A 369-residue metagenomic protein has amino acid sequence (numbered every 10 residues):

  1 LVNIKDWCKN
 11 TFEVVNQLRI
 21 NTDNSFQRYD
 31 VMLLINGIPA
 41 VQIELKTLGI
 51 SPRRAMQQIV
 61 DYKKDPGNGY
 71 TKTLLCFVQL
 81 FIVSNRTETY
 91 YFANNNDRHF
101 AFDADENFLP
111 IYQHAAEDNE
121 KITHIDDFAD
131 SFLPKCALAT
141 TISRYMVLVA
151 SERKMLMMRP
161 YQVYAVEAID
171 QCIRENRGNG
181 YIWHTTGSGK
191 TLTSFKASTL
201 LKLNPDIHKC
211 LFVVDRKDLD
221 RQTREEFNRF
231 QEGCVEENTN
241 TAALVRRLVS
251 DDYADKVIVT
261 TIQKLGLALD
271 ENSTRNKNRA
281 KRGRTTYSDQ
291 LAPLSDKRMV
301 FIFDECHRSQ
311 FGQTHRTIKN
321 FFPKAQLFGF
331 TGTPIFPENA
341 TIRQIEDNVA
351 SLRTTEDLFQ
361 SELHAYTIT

Functional and structural regions predicted by a protein language model:
L1, T71-T73, E236-T241, E346-S351: Short mixed-charge
L1-K209, D218-C234, D252-V257, Q263 (+2 more regions): ATP-dependent helicase/translocase motor core
V15-L18, S25-Q27, K63-G69, T241-R247 (+3 more regions): Short alpha-helical segments and helix-capping/turn motifs at coil-helix boundaries
V31, L248-D251, L291-A292, K319: Replace "in large, NTP-powered and nucleic-acid-processing enzymes" with "in large, NTP-powered factors and other
P52-A55, Q263-T369: Signature of the SF2 helicase/ATPase Hel1-core->accessory helical subdomain module
F81-V83, F212-V213, F301, G329: Structural beta-sheet core signal
K217, N238-R247, I262-L267: Conserved helicase motor
